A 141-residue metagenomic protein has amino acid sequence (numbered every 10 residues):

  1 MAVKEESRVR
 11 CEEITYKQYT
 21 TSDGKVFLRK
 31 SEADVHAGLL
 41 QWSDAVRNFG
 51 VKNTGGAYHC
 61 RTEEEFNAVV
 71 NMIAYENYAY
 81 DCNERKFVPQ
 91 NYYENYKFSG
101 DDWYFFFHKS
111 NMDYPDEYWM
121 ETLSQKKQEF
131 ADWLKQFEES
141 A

Functional and structural regions predicted by a protein language model:
M1, M112-A141: Ampiphathic alpha-helical segments that act as solvent-exposed interaction surfaces
V3-G24: Short aromatic-glycine-(Arg/Gly/Cys) micro-motifs in beta-strand/loop hairpins
S22-K30, A57-H59: A short, exposed loop/beta-hairpin motif centered on an aromatic-Gly-Thr core
K30-D44: Short active-site loop/helix that positions an aromatic residue
K30-E32, E63, K127: Residues at or immediately preceding the N-termini of alpha-helices
L40-D44, N48, N53-G56, R61-Q125: Acidic, low-complexity, intrinsically disordered interaction modules
